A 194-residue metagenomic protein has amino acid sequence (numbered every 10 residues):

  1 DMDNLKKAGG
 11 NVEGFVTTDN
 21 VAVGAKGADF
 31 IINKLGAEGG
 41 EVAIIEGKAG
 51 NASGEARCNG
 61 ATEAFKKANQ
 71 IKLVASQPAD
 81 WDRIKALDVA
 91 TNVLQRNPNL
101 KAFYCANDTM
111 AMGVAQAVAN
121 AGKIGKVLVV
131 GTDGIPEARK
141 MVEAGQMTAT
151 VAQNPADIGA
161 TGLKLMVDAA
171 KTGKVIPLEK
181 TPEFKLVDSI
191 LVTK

Functional and structural regions predicted by a protein language model:
D1-A22, N33, E41, I135-E143 (+2 more regions): Flexible loop/hinge segments that line or gate small-molecule binding clefts
M2-K6, V21, K48-A52, A79-R83 (+3 more regions): Solvent-exposed loop/turn segments at secondary-structure junctions within structured extracellular/periplasmic domains
E13-N59, A68-Q70, V74: Extracytoplasmic substrate-binding proteins
G14-T17, E41-E46, V74-S76, K101-C105 (+2 more regions): Structural recognition of the beta-strand scaffold that forms the well-ordered cores of secreted hydrolase catalytic
V23-A28, A52-I71, K85, V89 (+3 more regions): Short, solvent-exposed amphipathic alpha-helices that sit in or adjacent to ligand/effector-binding or catalytic
D29-A37, T62, K66-Q70, T91-N99 (+4 more regions): Sec-exported extracytoplasmic/periplasmic mature domains
I45-A49, S53, A64, P155-K194: Hinge/cleft segment of the Venus flytrap/periplasmic-binding protein
A61, A75, A79-K140: Hydrophobic alpha-helical
